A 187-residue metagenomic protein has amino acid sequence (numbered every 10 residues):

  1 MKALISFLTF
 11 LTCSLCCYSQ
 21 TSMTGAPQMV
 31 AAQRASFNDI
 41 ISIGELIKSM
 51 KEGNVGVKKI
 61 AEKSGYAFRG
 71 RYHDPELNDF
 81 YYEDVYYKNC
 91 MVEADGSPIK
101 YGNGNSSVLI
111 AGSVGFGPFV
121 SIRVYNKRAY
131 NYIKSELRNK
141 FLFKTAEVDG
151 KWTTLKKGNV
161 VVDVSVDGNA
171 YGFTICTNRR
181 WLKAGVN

Functional and structural regions predicted by a protein language model:
M1-G25: Bacterial Sec-dependent N-terminal signal peptides
T12-C16, N89, I175: The N-terminal extracellular segments of secreted preproproteins, especially immediately downstream of signal
Y18-K59, K63, R180-N187: Sec-dependent signal peptide cleavage junction
S22-I41, Y72-V108, V161: Accessory recognition modules or surfaces
E62-L77, E136-G150: Short secondary-structure junctions
Y86-Y87, M91-W152: Long, charged/polar, surface-exposed segments that mediate recognition or autoinhibition
P118-Y125, G168-R180: Short, hydrophobic/proline-enriched secondary-structure or compact coil segments at domain edges
T154-C176: Short, exposed beta-strand-loop hairpins at the edges of beta-sheets in extracellular/periplasmic proteins
